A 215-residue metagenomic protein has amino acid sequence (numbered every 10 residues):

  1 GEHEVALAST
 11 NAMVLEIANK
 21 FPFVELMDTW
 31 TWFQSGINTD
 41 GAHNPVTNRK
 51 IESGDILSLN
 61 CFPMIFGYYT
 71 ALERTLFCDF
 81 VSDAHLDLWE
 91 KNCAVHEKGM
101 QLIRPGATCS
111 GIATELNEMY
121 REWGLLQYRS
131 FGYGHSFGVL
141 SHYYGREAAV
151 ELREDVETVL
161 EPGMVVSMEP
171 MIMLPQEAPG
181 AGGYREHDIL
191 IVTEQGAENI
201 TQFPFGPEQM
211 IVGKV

Functional and structural regions predicted by a protein language model:
G1-V215: Active-site neighborhoods and metal-handling regions in enzymes and metal-associated proteins
